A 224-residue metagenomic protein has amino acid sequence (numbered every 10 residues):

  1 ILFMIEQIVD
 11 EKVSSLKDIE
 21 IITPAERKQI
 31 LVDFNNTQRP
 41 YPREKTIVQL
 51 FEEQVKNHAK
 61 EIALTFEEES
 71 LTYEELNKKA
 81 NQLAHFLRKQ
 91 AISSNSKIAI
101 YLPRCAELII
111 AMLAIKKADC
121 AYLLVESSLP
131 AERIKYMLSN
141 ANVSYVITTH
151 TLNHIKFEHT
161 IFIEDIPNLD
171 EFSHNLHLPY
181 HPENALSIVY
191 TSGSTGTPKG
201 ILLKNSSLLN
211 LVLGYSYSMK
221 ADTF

Functional and structural regions predicted by a protein language model:
I1-P24, N35-L209, L213, M219-K220: Carrier-protein-dependent adenylate-forming modules in NRPS/ANL systems
R27-K28: N-terminal leader/auxiliary helical segments
L31-V32: Seven-transmembrane-like multi-pass membrane architecture, highlighting hydrophobic TM helices and the outer-facing
